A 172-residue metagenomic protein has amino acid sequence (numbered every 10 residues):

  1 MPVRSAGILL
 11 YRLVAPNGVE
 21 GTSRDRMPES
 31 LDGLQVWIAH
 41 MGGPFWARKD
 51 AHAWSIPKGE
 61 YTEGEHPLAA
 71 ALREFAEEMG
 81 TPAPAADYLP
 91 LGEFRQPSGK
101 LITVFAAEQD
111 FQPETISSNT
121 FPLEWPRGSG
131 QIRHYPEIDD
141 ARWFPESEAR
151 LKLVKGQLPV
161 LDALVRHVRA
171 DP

Functional and structural regions predicted by a protein language model:
M1-I56, F105: N-terminal strand-loop-strand
V14-N17, G43-W46, T62-E63, S98-G99 (+1 more regions): Short, charged/polar surface micro-motifs in flexible loops or helix N-caps
V14-N17, R166-P172: Generic C-terminal helix-cap and adjacent flexible tail
R48, G64, K152: Residues that scaffold the ATP/ADP-binding catalytic core of kinase and kinase-like folds
S55-L91, F105, P145: The catalytic Nudix box helix
E93-G130, R142, L164, D171: Active-site-adjacent beta-strand/loop module that shapes the phosphate/pyrophosphate-binding cleft
S117-P159: NUDIX/MutT-family hydrolases
